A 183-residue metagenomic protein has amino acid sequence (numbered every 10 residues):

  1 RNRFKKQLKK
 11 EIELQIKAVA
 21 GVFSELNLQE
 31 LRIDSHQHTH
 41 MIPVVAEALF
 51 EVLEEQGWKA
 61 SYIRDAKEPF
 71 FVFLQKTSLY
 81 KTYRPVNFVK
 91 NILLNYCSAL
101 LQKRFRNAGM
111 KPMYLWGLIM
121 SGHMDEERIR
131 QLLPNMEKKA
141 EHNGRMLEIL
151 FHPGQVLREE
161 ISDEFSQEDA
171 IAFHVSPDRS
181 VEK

Functional and structural regions predicted by a protein language model:
R1-R32, V44-K183: Terminal accessory/targeting
S35-Q37: Short glycine-centered, acidic/aromatic-flanked micro-motifs in structured strand/loop junctions that mark active-site
H40-I42: Active-site pocket-lining segments that scaffold enzyme catalytic pockets across diverse folds
